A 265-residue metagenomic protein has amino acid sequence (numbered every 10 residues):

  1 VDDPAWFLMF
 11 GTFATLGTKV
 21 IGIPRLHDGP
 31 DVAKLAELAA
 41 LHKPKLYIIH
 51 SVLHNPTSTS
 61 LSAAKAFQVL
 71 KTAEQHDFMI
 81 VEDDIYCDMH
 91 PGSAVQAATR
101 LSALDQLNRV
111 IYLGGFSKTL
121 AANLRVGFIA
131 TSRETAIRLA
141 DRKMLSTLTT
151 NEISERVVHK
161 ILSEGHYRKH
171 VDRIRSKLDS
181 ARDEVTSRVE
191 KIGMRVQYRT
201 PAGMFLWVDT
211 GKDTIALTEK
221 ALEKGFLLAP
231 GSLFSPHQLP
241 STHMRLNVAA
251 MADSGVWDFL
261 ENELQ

Functional and structural regions predicted by a protein language model:
V1-T18: Substrate-binding/gating loop at the entrance of the active-site cleft, primarily in PLP-dependent aminotransferase-like
T18, Q75-M79, N108: A short helix->loop->beta-strand "cap" motif at the edges of active sites that frequently abuts
K19-H27: Short beta-strand->loop structural element characteristic of the AMP-binding/adenylate-forming
H27-H90: Active-site phosphate-binding strand-loop segment of PLP-dependent enzymes
S102-R138: Active-site PLP attachment segment
L139-S146, L162-T186: Structural signature of PLP-dependent enzymes
R175-T186, V196-D209: Conserved glycine-rich beta-strand-loop-beta hairpin in the small C-terminal domain of fold type I
E223-K224, P236-Q265: PLP-dependent enzyme catalytic core of the Aspartate aminotransferase-like
